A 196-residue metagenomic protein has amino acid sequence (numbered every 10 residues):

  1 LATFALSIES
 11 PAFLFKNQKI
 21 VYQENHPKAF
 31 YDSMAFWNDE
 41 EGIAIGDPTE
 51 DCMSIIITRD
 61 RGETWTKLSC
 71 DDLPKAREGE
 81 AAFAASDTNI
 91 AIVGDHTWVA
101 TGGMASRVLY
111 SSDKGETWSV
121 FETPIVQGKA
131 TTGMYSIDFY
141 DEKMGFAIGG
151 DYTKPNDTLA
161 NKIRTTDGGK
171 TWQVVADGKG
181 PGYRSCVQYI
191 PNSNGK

Functional and structural regions predicted by a protein language model:
L1-A2, E40-A44, H96-W98, K143-A147 (+1 more regions): Entry beta-strands of beta-propeller and related beta-repeat scaffolds
L6-H26, I55-A76, L109-Q127, D157-K179: Asp-box/BNR beta-propeller loop motif
I8-E9, P48-C52, M104-S106, Y152-P155: Short glycine/acidic-enriched loop and turn motifs that connect beta-strands
K28-A35, T131-S136, Y183-Q188: Repeated scaffold domains used in trafficking and secretory/extracellular systems, primarily beta-propellers
A82-I90, M134-S136: Signature of short aromatic-glycine-proline-rich micro-motifs recurring in repeat-based ectodomains
T132-R164: Oxyanion-binding "anion nests"
G150, N156, A176-K196: Loop/turn-rich, solvent-exposed surfaces of beta-rich toroidal or solenoidal domains
